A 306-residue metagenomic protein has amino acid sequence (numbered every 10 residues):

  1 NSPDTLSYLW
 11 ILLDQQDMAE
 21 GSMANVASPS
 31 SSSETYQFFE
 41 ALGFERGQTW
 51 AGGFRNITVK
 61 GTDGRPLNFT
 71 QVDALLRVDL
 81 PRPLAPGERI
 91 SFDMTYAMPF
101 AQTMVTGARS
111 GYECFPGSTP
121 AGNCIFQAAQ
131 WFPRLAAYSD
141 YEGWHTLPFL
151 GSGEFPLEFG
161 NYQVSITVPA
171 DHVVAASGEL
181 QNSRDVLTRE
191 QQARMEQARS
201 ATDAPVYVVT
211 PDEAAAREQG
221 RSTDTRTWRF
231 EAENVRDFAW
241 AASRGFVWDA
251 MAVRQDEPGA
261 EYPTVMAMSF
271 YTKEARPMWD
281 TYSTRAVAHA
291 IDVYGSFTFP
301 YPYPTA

Functional and structural regions predicted by a protein language model:
N1, I11-Q15, E88-Q102, Y162-A170 (+1 more regions): Short, hydrophobic/aromatic-enriched beta-strand segments in well-ordered soluble domains
S2-L6, A85-G87, Y301-Y303: A cross-taxa feature marking solvent-exposed loop/turn segments within ectodomains of secreted and single-pass membrane
L6-Y8, G21-A24, Q71, Q102-E113 (+3 more regions): Short, solvent-exposed loop/turn and secondary-structure capping segments
W10-R65, T167-H172: Solvent-exposed beta-hairpin/edge-strand motifs
L12-D14, K60-T62, T70-V72, D79-P81 (+5 more regions): A structural detector for beta-sheet-dominated domains
M23-Y36, A97-E158, Y162, S183 (+1 more regions): Glycine/proline-rich low-complexity spacer/linker segments in large multi-domain proteins
Y36-P120, A214-T223, T227-W228: A surface-exposed beta-strand-loop module
A137-W144, L150-A306: Hydrophobic helix-coil surface modules that form long, contiguous segments used for peptide/substrate interaction
